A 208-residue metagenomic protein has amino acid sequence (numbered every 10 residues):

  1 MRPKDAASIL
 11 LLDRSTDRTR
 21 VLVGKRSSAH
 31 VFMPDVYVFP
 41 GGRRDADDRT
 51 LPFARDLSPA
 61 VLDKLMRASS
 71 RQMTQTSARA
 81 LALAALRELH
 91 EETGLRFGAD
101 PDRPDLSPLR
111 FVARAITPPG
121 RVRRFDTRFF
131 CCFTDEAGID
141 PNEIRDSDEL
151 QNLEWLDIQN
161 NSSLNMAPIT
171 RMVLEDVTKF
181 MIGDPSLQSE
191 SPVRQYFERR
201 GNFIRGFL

Functional and structural regions predicted by a protein language model:
M1-L22, S27-S58: Conserved N-terminal beta-strand and adjoining loop/helix that marks the start of the Nudix/MutT-like hydrolase domain
K4, T16, V31-F32, T76-A78 (+3 more regions): A generic fold-level signal
D5-S8, G94-D102, R121-F125, N142: A generic short-segment signal for beta-strand/edge and adjacent turn/coil regions
A6-A7, R79-R87, P168-E175: A structural signal for well-ordered alpha-helical segments within the folded catalytic domains of diverse enzymes
R14, R44, G94, D135 (+1 more regions): Residue-level marker of positions within ordered structural domains that often coincide with functionally constrained
L22-V23, L86, F97, P101 (+2 more regions): A structural signal for short, well-ordered beta-strand segments and their strand-loop junctions that often border
F39-G41, D47-L106, F130: The catalytic Nudix box helix
D63-S70, L106-L208: Nudix hydrolase/Nudix homology domain
